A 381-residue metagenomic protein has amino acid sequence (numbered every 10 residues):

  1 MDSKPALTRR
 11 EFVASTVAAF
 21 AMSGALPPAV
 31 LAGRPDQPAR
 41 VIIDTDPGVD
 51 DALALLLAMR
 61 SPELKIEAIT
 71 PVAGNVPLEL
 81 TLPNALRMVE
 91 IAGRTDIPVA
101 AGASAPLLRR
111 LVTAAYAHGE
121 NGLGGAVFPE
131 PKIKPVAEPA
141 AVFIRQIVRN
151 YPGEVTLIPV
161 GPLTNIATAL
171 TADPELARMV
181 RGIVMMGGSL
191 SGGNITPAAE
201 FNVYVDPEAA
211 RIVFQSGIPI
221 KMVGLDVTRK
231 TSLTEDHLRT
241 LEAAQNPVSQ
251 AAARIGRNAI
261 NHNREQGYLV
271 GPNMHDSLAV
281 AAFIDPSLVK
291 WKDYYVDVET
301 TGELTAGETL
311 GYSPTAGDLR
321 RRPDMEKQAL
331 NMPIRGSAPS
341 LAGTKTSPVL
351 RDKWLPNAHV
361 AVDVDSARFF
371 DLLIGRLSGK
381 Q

Functional and structural regions predicted by a protein language model:
D2-F20: N-terminal secretory signal peptides and thylakoid transit peptides that target proteins across membranes
G24-R40: C-terminal segment of N-terminal export signals and the immediately downstream linker at the start of the mature
P35-T45, D51-R87, T95, N121 (+1 more regions): Active-site histidine-anchored catalytic micro-motif
D36-P38, L57, K65, Y204-D206 (+1 more regions): Conformational coupling and interaction surfaces
V89-G93, V148, P152, G217 (+3 more regions): Structural signal for hydrophobic packing residues in well-ordered secondary-structure cores of soluble enzyme domains
A92-A100: A glycine-rich helix N-cap at a beta->alpha junction
V99, V213, V280: A residue-level signal for conserved active-site and pocket-lining positions in enzyme catalytic cores
A100-E130: Surface-exposed loop and adjacent secondary-structure segments within mature catalytic domains
